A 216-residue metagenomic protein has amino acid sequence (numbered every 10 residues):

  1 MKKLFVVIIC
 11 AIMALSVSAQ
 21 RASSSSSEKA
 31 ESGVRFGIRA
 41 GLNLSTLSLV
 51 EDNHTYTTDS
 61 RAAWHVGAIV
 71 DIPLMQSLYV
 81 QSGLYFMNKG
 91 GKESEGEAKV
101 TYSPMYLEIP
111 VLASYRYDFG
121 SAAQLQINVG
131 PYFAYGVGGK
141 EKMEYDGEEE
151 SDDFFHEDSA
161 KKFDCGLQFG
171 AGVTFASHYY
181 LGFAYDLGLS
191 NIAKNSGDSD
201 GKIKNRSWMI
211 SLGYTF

Functional and structural regions predicted by a protein language model:
Q20-A63, Q124, T215-F216: Short glycine/proline- and aromatic-enriched beta-strand/turn motifs that initiate or cap beta-hairpins
E31, M75, M87, D118-A122 (+1 more regions): Outer-membrane beta-barrel channels and translocator barrels
S32-V34, S60-W64, S103-I109, A123 (+2 more regions): Residues that define the transmembrane beta-barrel architecture of outer-membrane proteins
R35, T55-K99: Glycine- and aromatic-enriched membrane insertion/assembly motifs of diderm outer-membrane and organelle channel
L42-T46, F86-G90, E108, Y117 (+3 more regions): Transmembrane beta-strands of outer-membrane beta-barrel pores
T46-T58, N88-M105, V137-K162, N191-I203 (+1 more regions): Flexible, solvent-exposed loop segments that connect beta-strands
L78-V80, S177-F183: Repeated loop/turn-to-beta-strand initiation elements of outer-membrane beta-barrel proteins
V173-T174, K204-F216: Outer-membrane beta-barrel "beta-signal"
